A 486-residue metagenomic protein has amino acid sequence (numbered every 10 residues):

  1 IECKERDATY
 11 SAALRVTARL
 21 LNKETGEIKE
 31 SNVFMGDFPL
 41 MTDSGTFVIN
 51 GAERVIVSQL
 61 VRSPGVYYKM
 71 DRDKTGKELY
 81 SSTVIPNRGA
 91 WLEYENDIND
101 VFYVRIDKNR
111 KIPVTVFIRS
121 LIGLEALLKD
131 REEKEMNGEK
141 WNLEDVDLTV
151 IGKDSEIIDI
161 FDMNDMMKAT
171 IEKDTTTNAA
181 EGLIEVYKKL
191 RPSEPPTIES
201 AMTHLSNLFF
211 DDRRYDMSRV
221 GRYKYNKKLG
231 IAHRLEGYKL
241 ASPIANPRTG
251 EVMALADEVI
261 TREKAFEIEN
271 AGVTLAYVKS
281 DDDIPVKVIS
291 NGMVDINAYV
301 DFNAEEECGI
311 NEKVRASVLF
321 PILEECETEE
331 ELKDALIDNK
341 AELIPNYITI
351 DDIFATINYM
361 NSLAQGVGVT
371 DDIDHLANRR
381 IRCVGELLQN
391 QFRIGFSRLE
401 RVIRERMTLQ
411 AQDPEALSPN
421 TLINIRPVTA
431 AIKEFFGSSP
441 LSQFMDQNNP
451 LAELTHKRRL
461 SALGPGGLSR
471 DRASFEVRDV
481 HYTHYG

Functional and structural regions predicted by a protein language model:
I1-F475: N-terminal non-catalytic structural scaffold regions of very large proteins
A473, R478-G486: Membrane-bilayer interface helices and TM-boundary transition segments
